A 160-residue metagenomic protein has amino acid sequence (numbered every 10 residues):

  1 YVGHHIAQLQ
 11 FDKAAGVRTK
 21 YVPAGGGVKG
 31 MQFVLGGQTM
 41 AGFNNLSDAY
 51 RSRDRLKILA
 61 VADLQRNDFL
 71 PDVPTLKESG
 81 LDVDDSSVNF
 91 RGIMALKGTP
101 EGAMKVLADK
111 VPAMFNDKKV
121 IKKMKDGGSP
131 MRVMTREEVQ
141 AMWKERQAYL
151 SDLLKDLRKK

Functional and structural regions predicted by a protein language model:
Y1-K160: Conserved, function-defining micro-sites of small-solute handling proteins
